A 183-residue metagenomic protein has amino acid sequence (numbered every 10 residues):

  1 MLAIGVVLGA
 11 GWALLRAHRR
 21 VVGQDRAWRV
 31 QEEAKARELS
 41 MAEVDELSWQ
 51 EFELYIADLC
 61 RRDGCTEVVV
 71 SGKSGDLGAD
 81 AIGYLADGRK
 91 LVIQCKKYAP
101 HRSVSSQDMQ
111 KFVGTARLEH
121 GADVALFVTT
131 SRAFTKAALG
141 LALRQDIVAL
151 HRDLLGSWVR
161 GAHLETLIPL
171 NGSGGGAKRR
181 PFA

Functional and structural regions predicted by a protein language model:
M1-L77, I82-A183: Mixed-charge (Asp/Glu-Lys/Arg
